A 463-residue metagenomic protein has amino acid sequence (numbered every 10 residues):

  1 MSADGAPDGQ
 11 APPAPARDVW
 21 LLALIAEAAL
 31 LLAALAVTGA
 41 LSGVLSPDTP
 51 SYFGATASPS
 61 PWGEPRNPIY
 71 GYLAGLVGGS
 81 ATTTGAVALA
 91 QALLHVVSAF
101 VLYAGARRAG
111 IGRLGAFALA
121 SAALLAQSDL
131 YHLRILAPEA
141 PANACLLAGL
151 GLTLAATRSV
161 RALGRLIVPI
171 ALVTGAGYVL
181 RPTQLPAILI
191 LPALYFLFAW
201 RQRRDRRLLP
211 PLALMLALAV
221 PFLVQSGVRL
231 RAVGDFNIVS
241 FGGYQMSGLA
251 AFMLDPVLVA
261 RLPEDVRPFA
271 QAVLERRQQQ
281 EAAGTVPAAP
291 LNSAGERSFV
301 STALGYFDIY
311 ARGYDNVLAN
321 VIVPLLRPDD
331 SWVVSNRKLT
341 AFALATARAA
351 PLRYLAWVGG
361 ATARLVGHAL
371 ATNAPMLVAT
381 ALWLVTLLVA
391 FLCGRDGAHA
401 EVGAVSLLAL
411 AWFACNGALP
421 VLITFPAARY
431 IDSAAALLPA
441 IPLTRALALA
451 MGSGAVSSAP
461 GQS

Functional and structural regions predicted by a protein language model:
G39-F53, P61-L73, A81-T82, I238 (+3 more regions): Extracytoplasmic catalytic/substrate-binding loops of multi-pass membrane glycan-assembly enzymes
S51-Y52, P210-P324: Juxtamembrane membrane-water interface segments immediately following transmembrane helices in multi-pass
P68-Y72, S80-F100, N373: Loop-to-helix entry region of an early transmembrane alpha helix in multi-pass inner-membrane enzymes
A90-L94, S121-T153, G164, G177-I190 (+1 more regions): Multi-pass, polyprenyl lipid-linked donor-dependent membrane glycosyltransferases
V101, P141-R158, I170-T174, P192 (+1 more regions): Specific aromatic-rich, kink-prone transmembrane helix
L102-L125, A140-A144, V160-L166: Transmembrane-helix signature of polytopic, membrane-embedded enzymes that assemble or transfer cell-envelope glycans
L166-R181, A217-V220, Q225: Membrane-interface alpha helices of multi-pass inner-membrane proteins
P268-A390: Lumenal/periplasmic acceptor-binding loop at the mouth of the active site in multi-pass, GT-C-fold membrane enzymes
